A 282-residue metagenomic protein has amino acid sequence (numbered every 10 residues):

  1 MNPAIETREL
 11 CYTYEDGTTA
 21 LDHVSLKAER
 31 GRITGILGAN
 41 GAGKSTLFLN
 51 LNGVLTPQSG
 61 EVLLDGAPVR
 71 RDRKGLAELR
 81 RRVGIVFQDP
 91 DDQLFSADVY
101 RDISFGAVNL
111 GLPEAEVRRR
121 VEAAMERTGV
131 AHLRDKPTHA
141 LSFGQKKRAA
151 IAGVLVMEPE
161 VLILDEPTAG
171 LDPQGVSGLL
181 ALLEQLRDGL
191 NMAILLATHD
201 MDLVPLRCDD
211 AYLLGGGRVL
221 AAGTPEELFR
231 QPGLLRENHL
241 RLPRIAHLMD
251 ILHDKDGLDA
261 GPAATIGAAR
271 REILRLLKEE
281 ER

Functional and structural regions predicted by a protein language model:
L37-A39: The feature captures the beta-strand-to-loop junction immediately N-terminal to the Walker
N52: Helix-to-loop junction immediately C-terminal to a conserved catalytic motif
E61-E78: ABC ATPase NBD Q-loop/coupling interface
A115-L133: Conserved ABC ATPase "signature" region
P137-L141: Conserved ABC ATPase signature
L162-D165: Catalytic Walker B motif of ABC-type/P-loop ATPase nucleotide-binding domains
T198-H199: H-loop/switch region of ABC-family ATPase nucleotide-binding domains
